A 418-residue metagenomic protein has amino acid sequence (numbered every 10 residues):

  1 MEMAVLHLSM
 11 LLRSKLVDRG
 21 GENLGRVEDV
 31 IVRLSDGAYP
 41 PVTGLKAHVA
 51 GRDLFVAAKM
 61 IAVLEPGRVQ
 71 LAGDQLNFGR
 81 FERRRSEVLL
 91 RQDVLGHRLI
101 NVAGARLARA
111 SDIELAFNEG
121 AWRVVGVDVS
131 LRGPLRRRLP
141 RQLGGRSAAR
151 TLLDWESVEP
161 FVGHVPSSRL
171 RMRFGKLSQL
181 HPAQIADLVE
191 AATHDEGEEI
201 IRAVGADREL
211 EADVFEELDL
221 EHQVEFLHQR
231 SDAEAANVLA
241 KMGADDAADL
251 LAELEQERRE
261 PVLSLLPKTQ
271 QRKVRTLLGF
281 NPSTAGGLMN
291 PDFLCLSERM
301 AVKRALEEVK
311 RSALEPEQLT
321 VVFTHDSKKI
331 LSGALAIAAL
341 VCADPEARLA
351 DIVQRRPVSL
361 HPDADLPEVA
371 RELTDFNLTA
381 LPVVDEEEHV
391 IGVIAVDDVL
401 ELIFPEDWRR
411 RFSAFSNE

Functional and structural regions predicted by a protein language model:
M1-L11: Generic start-of-chain signal for non-secretory N-termini
E2-M3, R19-E22, E28-G67, G120 (+1 more regions): Basic, polyanion-binding surface patches
S9, N23, A38-P40, H181-P182: Short, surface-exposed loop/turn motifs at beta-strand boundaries within globular domains
L12-R13, G96: A glycine-biased structural micro-motif
R13-S14, V30: Generic short beta-strand segments
D18, A57-A58, V63-G73, N77-G96 (+2 more regions): Hydrophobic packing positions in regular secondary-structure scaffolds
L24-G25, A186: Short amphipathic alpha-helical segments
